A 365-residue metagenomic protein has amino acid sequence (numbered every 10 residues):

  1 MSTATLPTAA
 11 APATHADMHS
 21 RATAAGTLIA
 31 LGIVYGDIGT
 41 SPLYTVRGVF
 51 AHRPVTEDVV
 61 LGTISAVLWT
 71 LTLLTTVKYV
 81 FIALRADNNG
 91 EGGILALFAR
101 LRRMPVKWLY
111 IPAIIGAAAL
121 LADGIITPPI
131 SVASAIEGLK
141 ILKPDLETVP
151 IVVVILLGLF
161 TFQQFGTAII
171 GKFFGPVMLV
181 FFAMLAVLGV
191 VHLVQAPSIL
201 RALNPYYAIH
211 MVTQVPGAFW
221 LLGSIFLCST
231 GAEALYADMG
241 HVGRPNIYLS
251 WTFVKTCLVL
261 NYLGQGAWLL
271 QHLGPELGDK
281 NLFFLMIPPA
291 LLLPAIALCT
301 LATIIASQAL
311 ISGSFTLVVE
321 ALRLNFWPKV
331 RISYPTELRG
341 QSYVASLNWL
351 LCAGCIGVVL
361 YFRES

Functional and structural regions predicted by a protein language model:
S2-S365: The structured alpha-helical core of multi-pass membrane proteins
